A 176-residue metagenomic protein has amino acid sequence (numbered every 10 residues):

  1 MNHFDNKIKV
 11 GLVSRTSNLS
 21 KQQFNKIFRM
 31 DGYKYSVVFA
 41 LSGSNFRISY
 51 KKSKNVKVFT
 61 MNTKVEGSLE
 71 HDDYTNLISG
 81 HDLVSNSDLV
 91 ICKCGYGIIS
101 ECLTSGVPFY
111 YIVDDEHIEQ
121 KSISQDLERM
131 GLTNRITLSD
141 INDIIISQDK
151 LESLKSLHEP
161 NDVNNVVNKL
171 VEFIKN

Functional and structural regions predicted by a protein language model:
M1-G43: A nucleotide-sugar donor-handling region in carbohydrate enzymes
I8-V10, F59, I91, Y110 (+1 more regions): Hydrophobic/aromatic beta-strand patches that form the interior of the parallel beta-sheet core in alpha/beta enzyme
V13-R15, M61-E66, L77, D114-E119 (+1 more regions): Short, acidic/turn-prone active-site loops that include or flank metal/cofactor- and phosphate-binding residues
N18-Q23, G67-D73, V84-S85, E119-Q125 (+1 more regions): Short, charged, surface-exposed secondary-structure boundary motifs
A40-Y74: Catalytic donor nucleotide-activated moiety binding site of glycosyltransferases and closely related
K64-T104: Donor nucleotide-activated moiety binding/catalytic core segment of transferases that use nucleotide-activated donors
I99-I146, E152: Catalytic binding pocket for nucleotide-activated donors in carbohydrate/polymer assembly enzymes
I145-N176: C-terminal amphipathic helix plus adjacent low-complexity, charged tail appended to glycosyltransferase catalytic
